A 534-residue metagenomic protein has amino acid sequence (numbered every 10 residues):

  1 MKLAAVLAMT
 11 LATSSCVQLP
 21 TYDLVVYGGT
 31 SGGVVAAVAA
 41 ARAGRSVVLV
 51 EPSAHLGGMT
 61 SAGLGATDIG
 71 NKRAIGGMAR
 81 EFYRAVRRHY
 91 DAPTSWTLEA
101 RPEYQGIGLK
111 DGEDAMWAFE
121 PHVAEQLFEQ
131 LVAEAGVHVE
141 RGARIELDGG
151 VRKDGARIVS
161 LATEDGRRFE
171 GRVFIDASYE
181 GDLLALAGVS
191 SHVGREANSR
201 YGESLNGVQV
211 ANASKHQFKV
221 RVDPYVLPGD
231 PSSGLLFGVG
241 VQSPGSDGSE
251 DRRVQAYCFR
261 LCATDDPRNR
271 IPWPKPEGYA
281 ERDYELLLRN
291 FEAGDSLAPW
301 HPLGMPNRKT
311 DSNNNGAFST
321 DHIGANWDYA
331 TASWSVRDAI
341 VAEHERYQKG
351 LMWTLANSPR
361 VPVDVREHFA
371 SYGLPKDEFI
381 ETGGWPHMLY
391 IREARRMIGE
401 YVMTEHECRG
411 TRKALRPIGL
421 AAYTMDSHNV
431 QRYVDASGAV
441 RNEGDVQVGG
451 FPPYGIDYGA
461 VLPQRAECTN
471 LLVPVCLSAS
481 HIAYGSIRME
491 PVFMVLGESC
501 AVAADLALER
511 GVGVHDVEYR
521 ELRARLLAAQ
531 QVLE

Functional and structural regions predicted by a protein language model:
M1-L7: Sec-dependent signal peptide recognition, specifically the positively charged N-region followed immediately by
L7-T21: Bacterial Sec-dependent signal peptides at the C-terminal "C-region" and cleavage site
L19-T30: Beta1/beta-strand and adjacent pyrophosphate-binding region of the FAD-binding site in flavoprotein oxidoreductases
G33: N-terminal Rossmann-fold NAD(P) dinucleotide-binding loop
A40: Aromatic pocket-lining residues of Rossmann-like dinucleotide-binding sites
R45-S46, E51-R152, H192, R200-G202: Conserved N-terminal/central alpha/beta ligand/cofactor-binding core
E125, V159, R167-V173, A177-E534: Flavin (FAD/FMN)-binding glycine-rich loop and adjacent Rossmann-like elements that form
G149-R168: Conserved beta-strand-loop-beta-strand element in the redox core of flavoprotein oxidoreductases
